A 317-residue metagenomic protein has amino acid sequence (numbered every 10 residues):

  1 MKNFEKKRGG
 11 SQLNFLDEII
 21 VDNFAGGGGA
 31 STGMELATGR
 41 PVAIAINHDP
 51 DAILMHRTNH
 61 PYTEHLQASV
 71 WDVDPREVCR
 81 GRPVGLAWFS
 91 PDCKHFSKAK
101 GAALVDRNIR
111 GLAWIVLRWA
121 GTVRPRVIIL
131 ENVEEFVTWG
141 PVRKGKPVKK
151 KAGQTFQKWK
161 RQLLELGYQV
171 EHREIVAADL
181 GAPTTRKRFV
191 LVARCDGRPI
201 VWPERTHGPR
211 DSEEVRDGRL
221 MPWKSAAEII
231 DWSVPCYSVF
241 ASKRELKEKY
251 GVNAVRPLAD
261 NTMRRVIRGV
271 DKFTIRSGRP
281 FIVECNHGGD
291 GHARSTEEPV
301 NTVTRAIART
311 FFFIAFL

Functional and structural regions predicted by a protein language model:
M1-I46, A52: S-adenosyl-L-methionine
I20, A45, W88, I129-L130: Generic enzyme active-site microenvironment
A25-G26, S90-C93: Glycine-rich His-Gly loop
T32-L36, T58, R118-G121, R161: Short, well-ordered alpha-helices that flank and scaffold nucleotide-derived cofactor binding pockets
P41-I44, E64, Q169-E171: Conserved beta-strand segments of alpha/beta enzyme cores
D51-M55, L112: Conserved short alpha-helix immediately C-terminal to the canonical SAM/SAH-binding motif I of Rossmann-like
L54-C79: S-adenosyl-L-methionine
R76-L86, C93-T302, I307, I314-L317: Class I S-adenosyl-L-methionine
